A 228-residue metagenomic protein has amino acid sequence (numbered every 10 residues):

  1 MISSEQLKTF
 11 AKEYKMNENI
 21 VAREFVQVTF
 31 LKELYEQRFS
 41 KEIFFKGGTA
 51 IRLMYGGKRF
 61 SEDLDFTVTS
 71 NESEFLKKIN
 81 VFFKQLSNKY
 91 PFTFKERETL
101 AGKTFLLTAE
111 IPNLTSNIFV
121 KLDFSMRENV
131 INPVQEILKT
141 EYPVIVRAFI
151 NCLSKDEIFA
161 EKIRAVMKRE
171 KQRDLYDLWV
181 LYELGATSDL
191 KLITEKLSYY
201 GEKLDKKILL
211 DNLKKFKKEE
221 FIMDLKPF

Functional and structural regions predicted by a protein language model:
M1-I43, M54-G57, T69-F228: Structured mid-to-C-terminal alpha-helical surface segments
K46-T49: Glycine-rich beta-strand-to-loop/alpha-helix junction loops that act as flexible
I51, F66: Active-site micro-motifs of SAM-dependent methyltransferase domains
